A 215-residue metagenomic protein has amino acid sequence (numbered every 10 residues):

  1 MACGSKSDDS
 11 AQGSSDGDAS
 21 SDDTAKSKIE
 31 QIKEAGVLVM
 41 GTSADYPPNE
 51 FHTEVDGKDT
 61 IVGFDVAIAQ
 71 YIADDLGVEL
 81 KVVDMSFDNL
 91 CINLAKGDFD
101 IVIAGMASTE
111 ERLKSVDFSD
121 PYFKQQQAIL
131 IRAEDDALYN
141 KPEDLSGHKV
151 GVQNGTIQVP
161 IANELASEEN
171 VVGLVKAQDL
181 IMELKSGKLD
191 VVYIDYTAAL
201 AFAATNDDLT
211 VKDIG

Functional and structural regions predicted by a protein language model:
A2-S21: Bacterial lipoprotein signal-peptidase II cleavage site
A25-G105: Extracytoplasmic small-molecule ligand-binding "clamshell" domains of the periplasmic binding protein/Venus flytrap
V37-T42, P142-G155, N170: Short loop->beta-strand "edge-of-pocket" segments that line small-molecule binding or catalytic clefts across diverse
V39, L76-E79, A95-A104, H148-K149 (+2 more regions): Alpha-to-beta junction loops
E50-G57, A69-V78, Q158-V175, A203-D207: Ligand-binding cleft/hinge of the Venus flytrap
F64-V66, K81-I92, A137, V172-S186: Short helix-initiation/N-cap motifs at beta->coil->alpha
E79-D144: Acidic, polar ligand-binding/catalytic clefts
D88-N89, M106-K114, I161-E164, S186 (+1 more regions): A ligand-binding cleft/hinge motif common to bilobed small-molecule-binding domains
